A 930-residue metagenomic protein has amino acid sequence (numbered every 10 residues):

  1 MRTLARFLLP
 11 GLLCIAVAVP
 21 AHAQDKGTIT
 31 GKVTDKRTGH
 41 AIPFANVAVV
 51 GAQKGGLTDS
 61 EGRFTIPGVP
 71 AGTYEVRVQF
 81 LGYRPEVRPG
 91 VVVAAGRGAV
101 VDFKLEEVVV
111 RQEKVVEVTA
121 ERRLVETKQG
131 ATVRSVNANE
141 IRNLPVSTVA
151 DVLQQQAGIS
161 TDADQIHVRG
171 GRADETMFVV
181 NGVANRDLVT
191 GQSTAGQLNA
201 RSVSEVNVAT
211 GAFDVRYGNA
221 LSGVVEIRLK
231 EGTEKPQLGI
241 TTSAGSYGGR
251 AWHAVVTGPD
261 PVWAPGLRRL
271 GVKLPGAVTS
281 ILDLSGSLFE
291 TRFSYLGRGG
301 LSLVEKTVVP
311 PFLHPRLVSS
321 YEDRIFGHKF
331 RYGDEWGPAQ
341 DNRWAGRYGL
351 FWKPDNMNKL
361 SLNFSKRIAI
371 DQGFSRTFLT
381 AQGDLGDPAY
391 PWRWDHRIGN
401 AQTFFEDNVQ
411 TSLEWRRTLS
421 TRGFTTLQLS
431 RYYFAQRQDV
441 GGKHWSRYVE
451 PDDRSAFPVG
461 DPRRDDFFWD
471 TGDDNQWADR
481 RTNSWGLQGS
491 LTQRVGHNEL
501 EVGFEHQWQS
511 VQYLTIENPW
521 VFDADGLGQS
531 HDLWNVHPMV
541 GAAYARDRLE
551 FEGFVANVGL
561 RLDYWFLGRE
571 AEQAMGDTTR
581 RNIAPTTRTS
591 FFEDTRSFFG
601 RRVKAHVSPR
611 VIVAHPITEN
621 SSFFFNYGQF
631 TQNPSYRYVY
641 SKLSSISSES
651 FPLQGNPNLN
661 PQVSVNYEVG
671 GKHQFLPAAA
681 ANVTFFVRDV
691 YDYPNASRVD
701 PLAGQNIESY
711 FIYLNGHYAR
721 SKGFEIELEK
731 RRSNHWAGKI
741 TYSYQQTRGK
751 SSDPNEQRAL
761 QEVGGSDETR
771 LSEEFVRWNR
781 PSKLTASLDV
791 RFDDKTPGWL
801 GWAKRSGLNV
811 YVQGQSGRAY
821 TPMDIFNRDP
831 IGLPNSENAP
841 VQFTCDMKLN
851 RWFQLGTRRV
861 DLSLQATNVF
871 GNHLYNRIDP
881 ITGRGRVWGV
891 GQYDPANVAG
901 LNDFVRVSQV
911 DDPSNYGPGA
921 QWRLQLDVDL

Functional and structural regions predicted by a protein language model:
A21-T119, L124-E126, R142, S160: Periplasm-facing N-terminal accessory domains of Gram-negative outer-membrane beta-barrel systems
R84, V91-V100, K114-V215, N219-V224 (+4 more regions): Periplasmic N-terminal accessory/gating domains of Gram-negative outer-membrane beta-barrel systems
V115, T426-S430, P616, S622-G628 (+6 more regions): Membrane-embedded beta-barrel scaffold of Gram-negative outer-membrane proteins
D187-V189, R201-T210, D214-F326, F330 (+2 more regions): Outer-membrane beta-barrel translocator/receptor signature
P315-S510, A680-N682: Outer-membrane beta-barrel domain signature, strongest for Gram-negative TonB-dependent receptors and also present
F467, T471-A478, N483, E499-T618 (+1 more regions): Signature of Gram-negative outer-membrane beta-barrel scaffolds
F686-D689, P701, I707-P822, Q925-D927: Gram-negative outer-membrane beta-barrel transporters
K795-R828, W852-L930: C-terminal beta-signal and adjacent terminal beta-strands/loops of Gram-negative outer-membrane beta-barrel proteins
